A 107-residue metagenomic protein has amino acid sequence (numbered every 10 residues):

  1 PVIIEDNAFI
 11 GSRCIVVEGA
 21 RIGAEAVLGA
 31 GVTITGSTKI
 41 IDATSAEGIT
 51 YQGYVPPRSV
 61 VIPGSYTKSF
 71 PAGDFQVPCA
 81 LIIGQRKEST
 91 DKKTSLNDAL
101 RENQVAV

Functional and structural regions predicted by a protein language model:
P1-S69: Structural signal for interior beta-strand "rungs" in well-ordered beta-sheet cores of soluble enzyme domains
P57-S59, P63-V107: Terminal amphipathic alpha-helical/low-complexity segments used for targeting or macromolecular assembly
